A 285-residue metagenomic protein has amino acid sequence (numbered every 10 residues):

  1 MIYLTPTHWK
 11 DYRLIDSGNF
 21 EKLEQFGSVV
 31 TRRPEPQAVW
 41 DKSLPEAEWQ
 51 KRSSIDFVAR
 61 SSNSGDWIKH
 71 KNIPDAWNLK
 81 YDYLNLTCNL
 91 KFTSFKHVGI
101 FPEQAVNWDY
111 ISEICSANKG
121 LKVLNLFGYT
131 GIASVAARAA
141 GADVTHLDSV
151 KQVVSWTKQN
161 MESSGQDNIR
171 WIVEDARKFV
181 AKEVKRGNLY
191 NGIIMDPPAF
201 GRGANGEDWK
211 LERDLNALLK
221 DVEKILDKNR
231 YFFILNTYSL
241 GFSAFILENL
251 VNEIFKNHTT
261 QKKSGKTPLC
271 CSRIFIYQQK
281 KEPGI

Functional and structural regions predicted by a protein language model:
K10-E24, T31-P102, D109: Non-catalytic substrate-recognition/targeting regions of SAM-dependent transferases
P102-K119: Conserved alpha-helix/loop element of class I SAM-dependent methyltransferases that forms part of the SAM/SAH-binding
G120-Y129: Conserved class I S-adenosyl-L-methionine
T130-A142: Conserved SAM-binding loop of SAM-dependent methyltransferases across substrates and taxa, primarily the Class I
D143-D148: Conserved SAM-binding motif I beta-strand of class I
S149-I194: S-adenosyl-L-methionine
R213-N229: A short glycine-rich, Lys/Arg-flanked "PGG" loop and its adjoining helix->strand segment in the class I
R230-I285: C-terminal catalytic and target-recognition region of SAM-dependent MTase-like enzymes, primarily methyltransferases
